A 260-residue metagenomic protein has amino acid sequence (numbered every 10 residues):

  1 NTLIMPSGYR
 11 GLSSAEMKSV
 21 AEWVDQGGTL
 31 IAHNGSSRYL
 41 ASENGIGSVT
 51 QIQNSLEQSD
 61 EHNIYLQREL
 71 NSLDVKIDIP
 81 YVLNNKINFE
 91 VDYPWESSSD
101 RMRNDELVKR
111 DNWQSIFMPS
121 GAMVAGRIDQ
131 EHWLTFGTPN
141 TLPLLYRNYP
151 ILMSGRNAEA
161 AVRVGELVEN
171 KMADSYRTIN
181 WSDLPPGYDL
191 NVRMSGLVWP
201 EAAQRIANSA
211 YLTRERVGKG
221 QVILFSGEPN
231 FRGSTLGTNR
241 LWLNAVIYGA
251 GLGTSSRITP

Functional and structural regions predicted by a protein language model:
N1-L3, G28-I31, M123, P143 (+2 more regions): Beta-sheet entry/capping signal
N1-L66, I79, R232: Helical hinge/lid and interdomain linker segments adjacent to catalytic or ligand-binding clefts that mediate domain
L3-S7, I31-N34, G137, R147 (+2 more regions): Generic beta-strand/beta-sheet core signal
R10, L30, W113, S120-R127 (+1 more regions): Hydrophobic alpha-helical scaffolding
K18-V20, N112-W113, S120-M123, N148 (+2 more regions): Generic recognition of flexible, low-complexity loop/linker segments
N34-G35, I128, N239: Alpha-helix N-cap/helix-start capping motif
G45-N191: An acidic, glycine-rich "communication" segment
E131-W133, G137-L144, G155-E159, E169-P260: Extracellular ligand-binding/catalytic regions of CAZymes and related secreted enzymes and adhesion modules
